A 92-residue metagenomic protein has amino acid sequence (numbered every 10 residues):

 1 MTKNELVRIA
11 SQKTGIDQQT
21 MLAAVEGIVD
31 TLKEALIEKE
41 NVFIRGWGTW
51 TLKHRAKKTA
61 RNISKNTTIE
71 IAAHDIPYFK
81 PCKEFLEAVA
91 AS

Functional and structural regions predicted by a protein language model:
M1-S92: Strongly charged
